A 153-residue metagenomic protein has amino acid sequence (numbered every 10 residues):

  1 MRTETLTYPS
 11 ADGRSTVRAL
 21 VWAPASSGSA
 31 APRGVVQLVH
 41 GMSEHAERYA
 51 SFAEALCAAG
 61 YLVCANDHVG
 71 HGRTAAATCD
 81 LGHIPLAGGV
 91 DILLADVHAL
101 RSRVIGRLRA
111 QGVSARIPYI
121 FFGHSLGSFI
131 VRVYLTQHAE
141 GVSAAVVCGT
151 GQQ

Functional and structural regions predicted by a protein language model:
M1-S26: N-terminal cap/lid segment of alpha/beta-hydrolase-fold proteins
R33-V36, G41-E44, S125: Active-site glycine-rich loops that stabilize anionic/oxyanionic intermediates across multiple enzyme folds
M42-A53: The serine-hydrolase catalytic nucleophile loop
A53-C79: Conserved alpha/beta-hydrolase
P85-L108: Alpha/beta-hydrolase active-site loop
R109-S125: Alpha/beta-hydrolase fold nucleophile elbow
S128-A139: Short glycine-enriched nucleophile-adjacent loop and the immediately C-terminal alpha-helix near the catalytic center
V146-Q153: Active-site nucleophile loop of the alpha/beta-hydrolase fold
